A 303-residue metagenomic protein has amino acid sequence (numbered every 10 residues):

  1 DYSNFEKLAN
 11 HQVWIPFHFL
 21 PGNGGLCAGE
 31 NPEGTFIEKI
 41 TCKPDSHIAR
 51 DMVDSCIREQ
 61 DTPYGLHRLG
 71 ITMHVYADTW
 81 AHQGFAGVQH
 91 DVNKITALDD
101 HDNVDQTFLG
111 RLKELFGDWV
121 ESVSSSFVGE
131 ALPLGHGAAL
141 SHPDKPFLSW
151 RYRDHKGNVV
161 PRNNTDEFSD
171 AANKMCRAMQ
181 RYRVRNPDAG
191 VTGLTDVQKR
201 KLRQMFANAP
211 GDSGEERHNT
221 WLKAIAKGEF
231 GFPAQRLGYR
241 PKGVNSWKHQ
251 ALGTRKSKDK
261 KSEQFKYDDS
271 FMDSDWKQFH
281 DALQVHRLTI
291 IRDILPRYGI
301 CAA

Functional and structural regions predicted by a protein language model:
D1-A303: N-terminal leader/auxiliary helical segments
